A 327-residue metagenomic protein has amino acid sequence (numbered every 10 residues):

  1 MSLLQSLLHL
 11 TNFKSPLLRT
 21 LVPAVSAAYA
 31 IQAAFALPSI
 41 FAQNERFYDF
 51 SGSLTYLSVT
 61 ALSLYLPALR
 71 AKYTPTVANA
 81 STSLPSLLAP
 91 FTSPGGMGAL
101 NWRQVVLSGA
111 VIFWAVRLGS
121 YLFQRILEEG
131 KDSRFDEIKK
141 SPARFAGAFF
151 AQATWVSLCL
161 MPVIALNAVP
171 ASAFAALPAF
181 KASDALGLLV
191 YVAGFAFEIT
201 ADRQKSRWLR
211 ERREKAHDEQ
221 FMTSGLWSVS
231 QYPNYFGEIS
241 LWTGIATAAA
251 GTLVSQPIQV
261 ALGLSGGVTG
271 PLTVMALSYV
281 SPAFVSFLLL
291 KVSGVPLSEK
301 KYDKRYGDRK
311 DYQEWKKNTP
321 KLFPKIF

Functional and structural regions predicted by a protein language model:
S2-Q32, Y56-P67, A71-L118, C159-Q204 (+1 more regions): Hydrophobic transmembrane alpha-helices
N12-S15, A36-R46: Short, hydrophobic transmembrane alpha-helix segments
E45-T60: Loop-to-helix transition at the N-terminal end of transmembrane alpha-helices
W114-K131: Active-site neighborhood of divalent metal-dependent phosphoester bond hydrolases
D132-P142: Short membrane-interface loop/juxtamembrane segments of multi-pass integral membrane proteins
R144-V156, Q231-E238: Select subsegments of transmembrane alpha-helices in polytopic membrane proteins, especially boundary-proximal
R207-L209: Membrane-interface helix/loop boundary segments of multi-pass membrane proteins
